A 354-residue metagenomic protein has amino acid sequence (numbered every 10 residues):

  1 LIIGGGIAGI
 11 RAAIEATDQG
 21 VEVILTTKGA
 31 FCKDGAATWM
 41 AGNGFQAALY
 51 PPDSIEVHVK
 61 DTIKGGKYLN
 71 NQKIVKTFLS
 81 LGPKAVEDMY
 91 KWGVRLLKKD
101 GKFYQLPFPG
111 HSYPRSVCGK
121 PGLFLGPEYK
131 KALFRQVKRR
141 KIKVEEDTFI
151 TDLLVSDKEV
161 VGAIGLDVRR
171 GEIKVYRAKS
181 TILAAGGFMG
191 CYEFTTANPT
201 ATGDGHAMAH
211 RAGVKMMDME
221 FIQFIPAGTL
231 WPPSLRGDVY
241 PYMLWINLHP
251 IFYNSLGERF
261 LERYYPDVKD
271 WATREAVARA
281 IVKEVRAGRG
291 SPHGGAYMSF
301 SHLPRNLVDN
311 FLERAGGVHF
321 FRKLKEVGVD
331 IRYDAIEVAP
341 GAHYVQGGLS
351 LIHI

Functional and structural regions predicted by a protein language model:
L1-L25: N-terminal Rossmann-like FAD-binding beta1-loop-alpha1 element of flavoenzymes
D18-W39: Glycine-rich FAD pyrophosphate-binding loop
G29, S180, A184-M189: Glycine-/small-residue-rich beta->alpha transition segments that form the dinucleotide
Q46-F78: Glycine-rich active-site loop/strand segments that organize a redox cofactor
Y68-Q72, K102-K130, M189-E193, A296-D309: Helix-loop-beta segment of a Rossmann-like dinucleotide-binding subdomain
A85, Y90-E172, R177, A184 (+2 more regions): Conserved redox-cofactor binding core of oxidoreductases
M208, V214-A342: An anion/pyrophosphate-binding glycine-rich loop and adjacent beta-alpha core in soluble alpha-beta enzymes
I352-I354: Conserved small/polar residues in nucleotide/adenosyl-binding loops
